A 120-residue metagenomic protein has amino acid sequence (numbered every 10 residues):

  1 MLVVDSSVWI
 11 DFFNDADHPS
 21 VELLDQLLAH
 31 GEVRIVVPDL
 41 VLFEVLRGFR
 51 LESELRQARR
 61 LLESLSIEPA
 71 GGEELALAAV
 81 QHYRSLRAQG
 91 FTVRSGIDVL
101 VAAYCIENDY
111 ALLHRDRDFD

Functional and structural regions predicted by a protein language model:
M1-V37, R47-R60: Short, well-structured N-terminal submotif of metal-dependent ribonuclease cores
S6, D39, I97-V99: Conserved glycosyltransferase catalytic-site signature
W9-I10, L42, F119: A generic structural signal for short hydrophobic patches within well-formed alpha-helices
D11, V45, R87-Q89: Short, contiguous strand/loop micro-motifs
V21, L42, L55-A58, A76-V80: A general structural signal for well-ordered alpha-helical segments in protein cores
E44-G48, S66: Helix-loop "lid/cap" segments that line or gate small-molecule binding pockets
I67-R115: Active-site neighborhoods of divalent-metal-dependent phosphate/nucleic-acid chemistry enzymes
